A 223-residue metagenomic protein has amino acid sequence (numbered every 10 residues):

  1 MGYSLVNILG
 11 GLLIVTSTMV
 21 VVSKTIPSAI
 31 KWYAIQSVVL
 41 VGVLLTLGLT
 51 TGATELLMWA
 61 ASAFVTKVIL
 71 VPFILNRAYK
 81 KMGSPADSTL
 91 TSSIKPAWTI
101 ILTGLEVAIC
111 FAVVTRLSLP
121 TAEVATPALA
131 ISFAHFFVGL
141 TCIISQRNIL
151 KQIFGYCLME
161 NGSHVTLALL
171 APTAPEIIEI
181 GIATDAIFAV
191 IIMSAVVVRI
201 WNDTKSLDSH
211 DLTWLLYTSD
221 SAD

Functional and structural regions predicted by a protein language model:
M1-S219: Alpha-helical transmembrane segments of multi-pass membrane proteins predominantly involved in bioenergetics
S221-D223: Positively charged, low-complexity/disordered segments
